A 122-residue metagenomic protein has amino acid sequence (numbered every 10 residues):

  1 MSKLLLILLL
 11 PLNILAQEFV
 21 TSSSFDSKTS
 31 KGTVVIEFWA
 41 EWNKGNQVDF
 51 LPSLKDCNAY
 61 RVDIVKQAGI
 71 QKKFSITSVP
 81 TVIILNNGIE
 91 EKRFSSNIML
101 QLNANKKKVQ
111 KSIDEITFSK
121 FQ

Functional and structural regions predicted by a protein language model:
K3-I14: Sec-dependent N-terminal signal peptides
A16-K31, K108-Q122: N-terminal leader/targeting and pre-domain segments
F19-D56: Local sequence-structure signature of Cys/Sec-based thiol-disulfide redox active-site neighborhoods
S27, K73-F74: Short amphipathic alpha-helix with an adjacent loop that forms part of the alpha/beta core around
I64-G69: N-terminal post-signal-peptidase region of extra-cytosolic proteins
F74-N86: Structural micro-motif
I84-Q122: Non-catalytic, surface beta->alpha helical segment in thiol-disulfide oxidoreductase systems
